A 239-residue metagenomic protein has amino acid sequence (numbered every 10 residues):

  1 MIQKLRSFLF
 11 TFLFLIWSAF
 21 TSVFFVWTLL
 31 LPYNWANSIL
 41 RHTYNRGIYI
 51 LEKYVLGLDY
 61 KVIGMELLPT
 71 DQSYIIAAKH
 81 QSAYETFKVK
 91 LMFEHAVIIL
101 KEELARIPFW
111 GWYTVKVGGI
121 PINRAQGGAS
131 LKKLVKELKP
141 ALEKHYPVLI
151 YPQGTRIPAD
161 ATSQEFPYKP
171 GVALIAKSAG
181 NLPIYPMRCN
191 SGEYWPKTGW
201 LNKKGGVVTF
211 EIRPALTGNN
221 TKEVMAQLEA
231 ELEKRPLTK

Functional and structural regions predicted by a protein language model:
M1-L30, I39-H42, E66-P69, P140-E143 (+1 more regions): Membrane-interfacial terminal anchoring regions of lipid-handling membrane enzymes
K4-L5, L131-K239: Non-catalytic C-terminal accessory region of glycerolipid acyltransferases and related lyso-lipid remodeling enzymes
S22-H42, R46, K53-V55, T70-G127: Catalytic core of membrane glycerolipid acyltransferases/transacylases, capturing the structured, soluble-facing
V55-I63, L131-K132, G192-E193: Short gly/ser/thr-rich secondary-structure transition/capping motifs
V62, I120-N123, G218: Short acidic-hydrophobic, aromatic-tinged amphipathic segments that line or gate anion-handling sites
P69-A83, K133, V172-L174, T238-K239: Alpha-helical membrane-embedding segments and immediately adjacent membrane-interface amphipathic helices
